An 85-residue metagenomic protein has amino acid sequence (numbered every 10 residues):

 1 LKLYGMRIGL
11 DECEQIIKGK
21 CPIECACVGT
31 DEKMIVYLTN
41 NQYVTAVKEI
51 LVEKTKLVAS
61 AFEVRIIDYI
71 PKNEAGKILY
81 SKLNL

Functional and structural regions predicted by a protein language model:
L1-A59, Y69: AMP-binding/adenylate-forming catalytic core of the ANL superfamily
I50-L85: Conserved C-terminal "lid"/linker of ANL adenylate-forming enzymes
